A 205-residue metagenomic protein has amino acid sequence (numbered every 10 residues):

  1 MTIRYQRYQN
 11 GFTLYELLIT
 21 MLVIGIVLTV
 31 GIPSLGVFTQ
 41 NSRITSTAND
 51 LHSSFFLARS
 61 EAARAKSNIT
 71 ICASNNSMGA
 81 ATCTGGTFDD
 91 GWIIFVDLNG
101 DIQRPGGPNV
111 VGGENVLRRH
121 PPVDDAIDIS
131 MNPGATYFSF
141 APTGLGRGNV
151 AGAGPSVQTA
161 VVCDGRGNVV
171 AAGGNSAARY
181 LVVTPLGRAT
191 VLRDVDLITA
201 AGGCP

Functional and structural regions predicted by a protein language model:
T2-Y8, V30-F56, S60, R64 (+1 more regions): N-terminal helix-rich module
L17-S34: Alpha-helical hydrophobic helix detector
